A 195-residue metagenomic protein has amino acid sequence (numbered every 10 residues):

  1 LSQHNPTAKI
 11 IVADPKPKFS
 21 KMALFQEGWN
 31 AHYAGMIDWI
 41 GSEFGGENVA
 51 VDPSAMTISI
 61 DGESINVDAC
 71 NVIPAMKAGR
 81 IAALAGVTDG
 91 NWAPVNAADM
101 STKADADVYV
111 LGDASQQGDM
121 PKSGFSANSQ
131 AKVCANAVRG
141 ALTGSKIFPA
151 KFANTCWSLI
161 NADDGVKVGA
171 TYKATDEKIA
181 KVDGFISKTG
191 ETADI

Functional and structural regions predicted by a protein language model:
L1, F125-V133, D163-Y172: Short, electropositive alpha-helical surface patch
S2-N91: A Rossmann-like FAD-binding core segment of flavoenzymes
H4, E63, S101-T102, A150: Solvent-exposed alpha-helices and their adjacent loops that cap or buttress functional pockets in soluble metabolic
T7, D105-A106, F152: A structure-centric signal for secondary-structure junctions around beta-strands
G28, V133, A137: Alpha-helical scaffold segments in soluble metabolic enzymes
E47-V51, M100, S158: A structural signal for short hydrophobic beta-strand segments in well-ordered beta-sheet cores
S64-S129, G140: FAD-site-proximal beta/loop scaffold in flavoenzymes
V138-I195: C-terminal, flexible cofactor-proximal segment of oxidoreductases
